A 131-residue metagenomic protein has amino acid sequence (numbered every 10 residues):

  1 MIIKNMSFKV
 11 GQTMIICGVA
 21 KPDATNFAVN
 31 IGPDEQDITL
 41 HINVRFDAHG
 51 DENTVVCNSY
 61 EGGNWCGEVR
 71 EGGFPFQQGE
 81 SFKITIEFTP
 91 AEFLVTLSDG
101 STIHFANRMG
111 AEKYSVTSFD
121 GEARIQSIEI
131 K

Functional and structural regions predicted by a protein language model:
M1-I2, S118-K131: C-terminal helix/juxtamembrane-tail motif
M1-N58: Secretory/extracellular carbohydrate-interaction modules and structurally similar beta-sandwich "look-alikes"
S7-K9, Q77-G79, F88, G110: Surface-exposed coil/turn segments at beta-strand junctions on protein surfaces, enriched
I16, I84-I103: Carbohydrate-binding surfaces in secreted/extracellular proteins
D23-T25, Q36-T39, E92-L94, T102-F105 (+1 more regions): Eukaryotic short linear interaction motifs
N53-G63, F119-R124: Short, surface-exposed secondary-structure junctions/capping segments
N64-K83: Short, aromatic/His-centered strand-loop micro-motif at the edge of beta-sheets
D99-Y114: Short, solvent-exposed beta-strand-to-loop segments that form ligand-recognition rims of beta-rich domains
